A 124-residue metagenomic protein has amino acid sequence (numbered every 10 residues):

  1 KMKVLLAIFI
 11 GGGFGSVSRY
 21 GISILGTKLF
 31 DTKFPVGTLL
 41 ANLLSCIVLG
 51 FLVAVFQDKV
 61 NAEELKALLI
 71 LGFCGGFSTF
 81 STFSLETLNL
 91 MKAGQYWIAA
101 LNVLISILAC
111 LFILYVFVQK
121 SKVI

Functional and structural regions predicted by a protein language model:
K1-I124: Membrane-interface helix-loop junctions in multi-pass transporters/channels
